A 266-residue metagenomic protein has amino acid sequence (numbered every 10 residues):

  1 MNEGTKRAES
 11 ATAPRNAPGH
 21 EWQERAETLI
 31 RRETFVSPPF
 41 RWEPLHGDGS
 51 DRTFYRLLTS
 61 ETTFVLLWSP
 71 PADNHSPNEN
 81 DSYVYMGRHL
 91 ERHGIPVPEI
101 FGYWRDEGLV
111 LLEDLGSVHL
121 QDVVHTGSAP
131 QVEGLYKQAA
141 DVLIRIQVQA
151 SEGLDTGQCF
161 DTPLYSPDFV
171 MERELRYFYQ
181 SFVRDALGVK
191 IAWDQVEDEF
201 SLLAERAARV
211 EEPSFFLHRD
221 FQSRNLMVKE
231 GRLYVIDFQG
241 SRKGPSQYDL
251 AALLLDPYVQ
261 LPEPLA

Functional and structural regions predicted by a protein language model:
N2-F40: Juxta-kinase regulatory segment immediately upstream of eukaryotic protein kinase catalytic domains
R25-T28, Y85-R88, D141, D198 (+2 more regions): Generic recognition of well-ordered alpha-helical segments within structured catalytic/regulatory domains
A26, I30-E33, S151-L164, F169 (+1 more regions): An alpha-helical support segment within catalytic cores of ATP-dependent transferases
T34-R41, S82-Y83, E205-R209: Short Pro/Gly-enriched beta-strand edge/turn motifs at strand-loop
P44, D51-L58, L66, I146 (+2 more regions): Active-site acidic catalytic loop and adjacent metal/ATP-binding pocket of ATP-dependent phosphoryl transfer enzymes
H46, Y55-R173, Y177, R184-L187: ATP-binding pocket architecture of kinase catalytic cores
S82, Q131, L135-Q138, V170 (+2 more regions): Short acidic-hydrophobic sequence patches enriched in Asp/Glu that either
R176-A186, Q247-A266: Active-site activation/catalytic loop segments of kinase-like enzymes and analogous catalytic loops in related
